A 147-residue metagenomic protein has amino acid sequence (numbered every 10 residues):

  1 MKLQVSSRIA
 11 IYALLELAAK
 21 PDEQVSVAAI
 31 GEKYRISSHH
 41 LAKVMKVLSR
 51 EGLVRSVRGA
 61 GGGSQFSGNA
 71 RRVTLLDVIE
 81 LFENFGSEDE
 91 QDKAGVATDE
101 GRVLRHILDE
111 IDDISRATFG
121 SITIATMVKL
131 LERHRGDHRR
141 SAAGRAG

Functional and structural regions predicted by a protein language model:
L14, M45-K46: Short, hydrophobic-biased segments on the C-terminal half of alpha helices that form "recognition helices"
A18-D22, G68-N69: Short helix-capping/hinge SLiMs at alpha-helix to coil transitions
A28-Y34: A short alpha-helical element within helix-turn-helix/winged-helix DNA-binding domains across DNA-binding proteins
E32, S49-R50: Alpha-helical residues within the helix-turn-helix
E51-G61, Q65-S67: Beta-hairpin "wing" of winged helix-turn-helix
A70-A94, D113: Conserved segment of winged-helix/HTH DNA-binding domains
G95-G147: C-terminal regulatory/oligomerization modules of transcriptional regulators
